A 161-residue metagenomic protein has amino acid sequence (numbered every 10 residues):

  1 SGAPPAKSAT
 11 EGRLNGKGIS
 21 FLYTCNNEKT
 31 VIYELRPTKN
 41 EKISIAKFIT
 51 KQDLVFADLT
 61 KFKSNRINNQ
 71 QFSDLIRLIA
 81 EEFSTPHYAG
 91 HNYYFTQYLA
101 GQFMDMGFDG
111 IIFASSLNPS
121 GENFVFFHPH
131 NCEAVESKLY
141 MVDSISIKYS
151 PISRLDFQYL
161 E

Functional and structural regions predicted by a protein language model:
S1-K17, P37-E161: Active-site and NAD+-binding cores of ADP-ribose-processing enzymes
I19-T24: A short, exposed loop/beta-hairpin motif centered on an aromatic-Gly-Thr core
C25-K29, Y93: Conserved structured core elements
E28-K39: Short active-site loop/helix that positions an aromatic residue
